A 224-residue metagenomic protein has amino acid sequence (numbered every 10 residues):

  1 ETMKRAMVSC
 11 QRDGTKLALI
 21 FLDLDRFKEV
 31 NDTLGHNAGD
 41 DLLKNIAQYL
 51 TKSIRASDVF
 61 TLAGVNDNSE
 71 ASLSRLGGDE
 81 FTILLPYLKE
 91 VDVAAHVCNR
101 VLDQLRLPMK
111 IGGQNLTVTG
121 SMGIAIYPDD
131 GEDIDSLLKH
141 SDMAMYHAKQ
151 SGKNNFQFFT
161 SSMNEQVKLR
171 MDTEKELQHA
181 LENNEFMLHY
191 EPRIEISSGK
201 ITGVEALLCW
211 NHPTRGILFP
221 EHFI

Functional and structural regions predicted by a protein language model:
E1-A18, D25-R55, T61, D67 (+6 more regions): Conserved long alpha-helical elements within nucleotide-processing catalytic cores of c-di-GMP signaling and class III
T2, I20, S162, K168-I224: Active-site core of bacterial EAL-family cyclic-dinucleotide phosphodiesterase domains
K16, D135-S136, N154, T202-E205 (+1 more regions): Short beta-strand edge/capping elements of PAS-family sensory modules
L24, G78, S121, K153 (+2 more regions): ATP/adenylate-binding site constellation spanning eukaryotic-like Ser/Thr protein kinases, ABC-transporter
D32, L84-K89, Y127-P128, N211: Residue-level recognition of strand-loop junctions within catalytic nucleotide-signaling folds
L73, L84, H96, R100 (+6 more regions): Cyclic nucleotide signaling catalytic output domains
T82, G123-I124, M187, L207: Short aromatic/hydrophobic contact patches that present stacked aromatics for nucleic-acid/ligand binding
